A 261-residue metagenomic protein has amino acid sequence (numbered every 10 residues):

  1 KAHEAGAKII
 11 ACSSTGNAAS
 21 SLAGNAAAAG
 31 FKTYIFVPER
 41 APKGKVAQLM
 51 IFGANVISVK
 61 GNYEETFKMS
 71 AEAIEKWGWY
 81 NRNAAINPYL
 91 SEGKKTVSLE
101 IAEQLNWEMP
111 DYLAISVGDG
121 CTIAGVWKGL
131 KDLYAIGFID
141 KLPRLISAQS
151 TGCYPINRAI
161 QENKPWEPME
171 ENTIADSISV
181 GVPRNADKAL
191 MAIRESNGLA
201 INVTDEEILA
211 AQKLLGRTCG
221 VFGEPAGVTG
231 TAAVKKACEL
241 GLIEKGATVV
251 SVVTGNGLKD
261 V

Functional and structural regions predicted by a protein language model:
K1-G6, S20-K32, M50, Q104 (+2 more regions): Alpha-helix C-terminal capping segments
A2-N25, A29-V37, M109-D119, L145 (+1 more regions): A short, small-residue-rich loop immediately preceding and capping a beta-strand
I10-A18, A85-L90, I115-D119, T204 (+1 more regions): Active-site nucleophile and cofactor-binding loops and adjacent substrate-binding regions of central metabolic enzymes
A11-C12, A18-A73, N157-N163, K259: Active-site-proximal loop->helix
G61-W79, D132-G223: Active-site/ligand-binding loops adjacent to catalytic centers
E75-G137, L209-K213: Active-site/ligand-binding-proximal alpha/beta "capping" segment
D140, E167, A192, A226-V261: Phosphate-binding loop/pocket of nucleotide- and phosphate-handling active sites
